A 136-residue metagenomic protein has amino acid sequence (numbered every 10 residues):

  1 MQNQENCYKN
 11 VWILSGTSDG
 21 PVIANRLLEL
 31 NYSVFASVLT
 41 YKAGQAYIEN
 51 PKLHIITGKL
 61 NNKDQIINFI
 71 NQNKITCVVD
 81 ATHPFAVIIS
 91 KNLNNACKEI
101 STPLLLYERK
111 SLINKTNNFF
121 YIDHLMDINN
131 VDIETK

Functional and structural regions predicted by a protein language model:
N6-V11: Extreme N-terminal starter segment of soluble prokaryotic enzymes
W12, S33-F35, C77, L105: A structural signal for isolated positions on well-ordered beta-strands in alpha/beta enzyme cores
S15-K52: N-terminal glycine-rich anion-binding loop in soluble enzyme alpha/beta folds
G20-P21, K63, A86-S90: Short, well-ordered alpha-helical microsegments
A24, I66-I67, N94: Generic hydrophobic/aromatic pocket-lining and core-packing "Φ" positions
P51-I70: Glycine-rich, highly charged phosphate/nucleotide-binding loops
I70-N130: Glycine/small-residue-rich loop that forms an oxyanion/phosphate-binding "nest" at active or ligand-binding sites
D132-K136: Conserved anion/nucleotide-ligand pocket segment
